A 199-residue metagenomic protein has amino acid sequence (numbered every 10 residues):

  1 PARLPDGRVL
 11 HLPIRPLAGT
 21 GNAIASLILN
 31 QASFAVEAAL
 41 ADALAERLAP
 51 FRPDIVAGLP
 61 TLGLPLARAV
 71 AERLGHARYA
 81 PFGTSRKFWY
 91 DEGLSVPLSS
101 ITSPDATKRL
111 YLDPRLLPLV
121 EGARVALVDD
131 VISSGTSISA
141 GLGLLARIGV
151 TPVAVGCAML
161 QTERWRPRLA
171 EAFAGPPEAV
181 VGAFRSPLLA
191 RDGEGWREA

Functional and structural regions predicted by a protein language model:
P1-R52: Active-site-facing substrate-recognition patch
P53-P60: Short glycine-rich phosphate-binding loop at a beta-alpha junction
I55, R124-A126, A154: Structural motif
P60-L66, S134: Gly/Ser/Thr-rich loops at beta-strand to alpha-helix junctions that form or flank small-molecule/cofactor-binding
P65-L74: Short Gly/Thr/Asp-enriched flexible loops that form oxyanion-binding sites at enzyme active sites
G75-V125, E194-E198: Short, glycine/charge-rich flexible loops or terminal/linker lids adjacent to PRPP-binding catalytic cores
D129-I138: Acidic, divalent-metal-coordinating active-site segment for phosphoryl/phosphodiester hydrolysis, typified by short
S139-A199: PRPP-dependent phosphoribosyltransferase catalytic core
